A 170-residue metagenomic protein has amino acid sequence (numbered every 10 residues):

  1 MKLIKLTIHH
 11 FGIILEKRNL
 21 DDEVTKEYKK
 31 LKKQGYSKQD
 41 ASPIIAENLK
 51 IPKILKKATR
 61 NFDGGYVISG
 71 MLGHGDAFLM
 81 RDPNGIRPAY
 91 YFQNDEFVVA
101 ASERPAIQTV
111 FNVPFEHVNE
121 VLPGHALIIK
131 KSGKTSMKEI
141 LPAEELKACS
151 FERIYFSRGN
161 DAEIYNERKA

Functional and structural regions predicted by a protein language model:
M1-L122, I128-A170: Conserved short alpha-helical segments that host acidic/polar catalytic motifs at enzyme active sites
